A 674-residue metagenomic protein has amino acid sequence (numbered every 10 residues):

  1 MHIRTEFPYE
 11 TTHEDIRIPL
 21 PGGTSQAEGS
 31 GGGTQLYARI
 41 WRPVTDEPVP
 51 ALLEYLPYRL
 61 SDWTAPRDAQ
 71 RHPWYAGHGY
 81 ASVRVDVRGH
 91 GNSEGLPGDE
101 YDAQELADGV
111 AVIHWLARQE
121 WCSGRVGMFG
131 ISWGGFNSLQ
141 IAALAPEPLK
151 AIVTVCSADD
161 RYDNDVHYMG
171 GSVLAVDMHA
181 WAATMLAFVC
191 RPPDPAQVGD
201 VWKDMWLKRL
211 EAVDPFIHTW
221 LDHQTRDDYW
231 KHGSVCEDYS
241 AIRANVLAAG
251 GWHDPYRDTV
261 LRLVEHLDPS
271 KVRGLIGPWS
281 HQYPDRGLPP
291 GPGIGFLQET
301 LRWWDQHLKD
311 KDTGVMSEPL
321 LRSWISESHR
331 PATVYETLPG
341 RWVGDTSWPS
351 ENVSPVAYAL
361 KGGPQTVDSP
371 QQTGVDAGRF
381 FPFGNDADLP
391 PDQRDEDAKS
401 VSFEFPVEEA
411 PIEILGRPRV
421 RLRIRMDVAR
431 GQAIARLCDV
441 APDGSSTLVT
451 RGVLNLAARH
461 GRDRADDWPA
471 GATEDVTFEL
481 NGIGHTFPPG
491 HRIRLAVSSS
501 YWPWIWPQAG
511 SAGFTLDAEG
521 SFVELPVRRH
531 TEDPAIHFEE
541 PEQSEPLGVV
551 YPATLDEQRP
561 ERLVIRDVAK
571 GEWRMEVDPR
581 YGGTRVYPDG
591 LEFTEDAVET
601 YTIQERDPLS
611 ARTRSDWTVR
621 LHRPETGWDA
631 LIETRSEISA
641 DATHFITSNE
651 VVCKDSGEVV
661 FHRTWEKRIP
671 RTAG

Functional and structural regions predicted by a protein language model:
H2-D46, E408: N-terminal cap/lid segment of alpha/beta-hydrolase-fold proteins
V44-A117, V166-H167, A435-P442: Cap/lid segment of the alpha/beta-hydrolase catalytic domain
D68-A69, G77, A143-A241: Accessory cap/linker subdomain of secreted extracellular hydrolases
W121-S132: Alpha/beta-hydrolase fold nucleophile elbow
I131-Q140: Glycine-rich nucleophile elbow surrounding the catalytic serine of serine-hydrolase chemistry
I242, A248-G250: Short beta-strand/loop motif that positions the catalytic acidic residue of the alpha/beta-hydrolase fold
D258-V272: Active-site-adjacent alpha-helix of alpha/beta-hydrolase-fold enzymes
L275, Y283, P289-K654, E658-G674: C-terminal, loop-rich substrate-recognition/catalytic regions characterized by aromatic stacking residues
